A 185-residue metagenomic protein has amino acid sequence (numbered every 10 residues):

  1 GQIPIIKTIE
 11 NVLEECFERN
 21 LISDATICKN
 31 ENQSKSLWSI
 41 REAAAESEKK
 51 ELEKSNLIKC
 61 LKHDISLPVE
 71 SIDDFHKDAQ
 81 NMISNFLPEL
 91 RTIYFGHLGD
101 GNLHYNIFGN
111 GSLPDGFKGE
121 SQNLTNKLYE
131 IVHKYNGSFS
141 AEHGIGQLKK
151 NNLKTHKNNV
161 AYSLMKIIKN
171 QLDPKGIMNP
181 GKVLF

Functional and structural regions predicted by a protein language model:
G1-E120, L124, I131, Y135: C-terminal substrate-recognition/cap domain of FAD-linked oxidoreductases
T26-I40, S140-T155: Short proline/glycine- and acidic-rich turn/helix-capping motifs at secondary-structure junctions
L98-L103, F139, G146-L148, V183: Gly/Ser/Thr-rich beta-alpha loop segments that engage phosphate groups in nucleotides
G119, N123-K127, S140, L148 (+1 more regions): Short amphipathic alpha-helical segments
H133-I145, N170, P174-M178: Alpha-helix capping/hinge segments and adjacent helical runs
K149-F185: Activity-critical C-terminal alpha-helical subdomain
